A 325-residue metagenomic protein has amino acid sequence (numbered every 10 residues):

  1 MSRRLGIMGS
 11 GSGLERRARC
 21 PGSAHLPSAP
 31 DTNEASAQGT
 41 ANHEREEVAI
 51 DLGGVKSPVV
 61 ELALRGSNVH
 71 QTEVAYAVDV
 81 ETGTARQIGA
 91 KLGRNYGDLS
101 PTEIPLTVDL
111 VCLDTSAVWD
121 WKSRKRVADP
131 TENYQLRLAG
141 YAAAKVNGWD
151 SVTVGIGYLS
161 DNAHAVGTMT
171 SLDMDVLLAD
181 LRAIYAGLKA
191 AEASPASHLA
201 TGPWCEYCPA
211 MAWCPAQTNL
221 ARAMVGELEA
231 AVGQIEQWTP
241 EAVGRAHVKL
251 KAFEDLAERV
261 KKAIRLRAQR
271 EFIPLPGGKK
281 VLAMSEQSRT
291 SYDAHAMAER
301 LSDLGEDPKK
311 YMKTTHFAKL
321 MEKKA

Functional and structural regions predicted by a protein language model:
M1-A117, A144, S151, A165 (+1 more regions): Metal-dependent nuclease catalytic cores that hydrolyze phosphodiester bonds in DNA/RNA, characterized by
P27-A29, L199-E206, M312-T315: Short coil/turn segments at secondary-structure boundaries
P27-S28, D120-K125, Q237, E241-R245: Glycine- and acidic
A29-A35, K125-A128, A193-H198: Short, polar/flexible loop-turn hinges at active-site or ligand-entry regions and domain interfaces
V69-E73, A163, M211-W213, Q217: Charged, terminal alpha-helix-loop-beta segments that serve as non-catalytic nucleic-acid engagement and/or assembly
T72-E192, K313-T314: Mg2+/Mn2+-dependent nuclease catalytic core
T84, V248-K251, D255-A325: Extended, charge-rich alpha-helical segments
A179-K251: Short, charged, low-complexity amphipathic alpha-helix
